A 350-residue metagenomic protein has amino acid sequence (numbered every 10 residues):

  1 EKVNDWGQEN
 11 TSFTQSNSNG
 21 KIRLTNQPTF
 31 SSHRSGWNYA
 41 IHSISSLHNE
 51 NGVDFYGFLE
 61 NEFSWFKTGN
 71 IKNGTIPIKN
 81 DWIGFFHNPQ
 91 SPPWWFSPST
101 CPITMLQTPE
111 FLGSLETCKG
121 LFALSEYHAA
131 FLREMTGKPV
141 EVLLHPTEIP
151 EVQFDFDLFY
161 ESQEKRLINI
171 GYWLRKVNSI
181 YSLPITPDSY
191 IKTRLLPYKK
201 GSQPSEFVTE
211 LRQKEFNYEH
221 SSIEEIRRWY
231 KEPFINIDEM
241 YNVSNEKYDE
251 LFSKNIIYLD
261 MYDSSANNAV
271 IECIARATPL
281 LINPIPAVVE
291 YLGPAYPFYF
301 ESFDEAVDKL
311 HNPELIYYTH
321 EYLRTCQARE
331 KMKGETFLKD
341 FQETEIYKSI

Functional and structural regions predicted by a protein language model:
E1-I78: N-terminal pre-catalytic "stem/leader" segment of glycosyltransferase-like enzymes
F30-N38, D304, E314-I350: A charged, aromatic-enriched C-terminal amphipathic alpha-helix characteristic of glycosyltransferases across folds
C101-L121: Membrane-proximal helix-turn-helix segments that form the acceptor-binding/catalytic region of lipid-linked
E116-D155, Y160-Q163: Donor nucleotide-sugar binding/catalytic pocket of nucleotide-sugar-dependent glycosyltransferases
F156-N245: Conserved catalytic-core segment of nucleotide-activated headgroup transferases in glycan assembly
E250-S265, T278: Acidic donor-binding loop of glycosyltransferase active sites
C273, P279-I282: Short hydrophobic beta-strand element within catalytic cores of glycosyltransferases and related nucleotide-activated
P294-D304, K309-L315: Conserved acidic donor-binding segment of nucleotide-sugar-dependent glycosyltransferases
